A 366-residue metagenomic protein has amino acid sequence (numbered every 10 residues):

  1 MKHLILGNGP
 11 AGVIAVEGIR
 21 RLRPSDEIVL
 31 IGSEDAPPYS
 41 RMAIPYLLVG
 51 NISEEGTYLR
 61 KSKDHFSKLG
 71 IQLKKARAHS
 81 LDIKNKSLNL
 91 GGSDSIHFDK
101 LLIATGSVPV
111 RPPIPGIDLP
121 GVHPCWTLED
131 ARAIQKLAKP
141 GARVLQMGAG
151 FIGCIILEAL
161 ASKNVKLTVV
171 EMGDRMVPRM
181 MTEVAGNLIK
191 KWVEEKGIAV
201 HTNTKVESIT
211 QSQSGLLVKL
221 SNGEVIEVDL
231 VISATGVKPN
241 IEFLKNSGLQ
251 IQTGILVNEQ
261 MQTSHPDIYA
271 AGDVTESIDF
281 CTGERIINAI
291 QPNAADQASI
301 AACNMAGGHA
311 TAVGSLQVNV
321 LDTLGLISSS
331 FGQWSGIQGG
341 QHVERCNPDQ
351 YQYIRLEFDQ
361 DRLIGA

Functional and structural regions predicted by a protein language model:
M1-I71, A159-M180: Beta1-alpha1 glycine-rich phosphate/pyrophosphate-binding loop at the start of Rossmann-like nucleotide-binding domains
M1-K2, R21, V274-A366: Mid-to-C-terminal Rossmann-like scaffold of FAD/NAD(P)H-dependent oxidoreductases
L6, I96-G106, I226-G236, A298 (+1 more regions): Short hydrophobic core segments
G9-V13, D35, S107-P109, E129 (+3 more regions): Residue-level detector of alpha-helix initiation sites
A76-K86, T202-S214: A conserved short coil-to-beta-strand element within the FAD-binding core of flavoproteins
T105-K163: Glycine-rich dinucleotide-binding loop and its adjacent helix/turn
D118-G141, L217-K219, E224-I300: FAD-site-proximal beta/loop scaffold in flavoenzymes
L145, F151-S208, P292-N293, A312-L324: Rossmann-like dinucleotide-binding cores of NAD(P)H-dependent redox enzymes
